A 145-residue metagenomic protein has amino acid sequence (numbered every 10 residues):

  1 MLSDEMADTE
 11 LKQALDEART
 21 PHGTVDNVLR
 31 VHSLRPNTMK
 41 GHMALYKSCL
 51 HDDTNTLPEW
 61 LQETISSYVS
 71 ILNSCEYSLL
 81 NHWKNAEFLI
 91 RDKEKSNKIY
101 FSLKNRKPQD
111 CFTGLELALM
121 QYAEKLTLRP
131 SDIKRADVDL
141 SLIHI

Functional and structural regions predicted by a protein language model:
M1-T56, E94: Mobile cap/lid helix-loop segments that border enzyme active or cofactor-binding sites and regulate substrate access
V25-L34, E59-S74: Alpha-helical scaffold segments that form or flank carboxylate-/histidine-based iron centers
I65-L89, Y100, I133: Short, thiol/selenol-centered motifs that function as redox-active sites or metal-ligating centers
S66-V69, G114-I133: Amphipathic, charged-and-aliphatic alpha-helical interface segments that function as noncatalytic docking
K95-F101, D139: Ferredoxin-type iron-sulfur electron-transfer modules in oxidoreductases and energy-metabolism complexes
S102-F112: Acidic/His metal-coordination segments adjacent to aromatic residues that form catalytic metal sites in metalloenzymes
I143-I145: Conserved small/polar residues in nucleotide/adenosyl-binding loops
